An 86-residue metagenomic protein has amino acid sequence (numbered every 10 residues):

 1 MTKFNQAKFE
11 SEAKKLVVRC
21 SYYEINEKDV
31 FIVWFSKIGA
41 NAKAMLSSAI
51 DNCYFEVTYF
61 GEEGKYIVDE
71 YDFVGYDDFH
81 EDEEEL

Functional and structural regions predicted by a protein language model:
M1-M45: Negatively charged, low-complexity tracts enriched in Asp/Glu with abundant Ser/Thr
S21, E56, D69: Functionally constrained cores in energy, signaling, and assembly domains
V30-Y66: Amphipathic, interaction-prone secondary-structure segments
G64-L86: A short, surface-exposed interaction/processing loop segment used at functional sites
